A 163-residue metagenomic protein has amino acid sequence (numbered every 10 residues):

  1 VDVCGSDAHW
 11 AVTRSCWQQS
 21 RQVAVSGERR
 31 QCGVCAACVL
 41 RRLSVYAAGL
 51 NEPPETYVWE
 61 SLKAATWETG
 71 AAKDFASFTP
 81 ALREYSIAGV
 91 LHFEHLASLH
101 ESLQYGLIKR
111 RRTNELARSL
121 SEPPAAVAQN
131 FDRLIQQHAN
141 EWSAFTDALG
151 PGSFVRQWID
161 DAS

Functional and structural regions predicted by a protein language model:
V1-Q157, A162-S163: Nucleotide-activated chemistry modules centered on ATP-dependent adenylation/adenylyltransferase
